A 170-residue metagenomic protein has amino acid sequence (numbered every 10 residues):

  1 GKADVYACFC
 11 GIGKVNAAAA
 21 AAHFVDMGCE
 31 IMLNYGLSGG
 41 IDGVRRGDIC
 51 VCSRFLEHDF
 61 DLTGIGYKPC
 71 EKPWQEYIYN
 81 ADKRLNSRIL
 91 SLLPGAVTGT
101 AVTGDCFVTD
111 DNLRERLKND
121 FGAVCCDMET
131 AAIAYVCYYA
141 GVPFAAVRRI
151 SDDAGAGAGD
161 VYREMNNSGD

Functional and structural regions predicted by a protein language model:
G1-N80: Metabolite-binding pocket within alpha/beta catalytic cores that recognizes anionic/polar moieties
Y6-C10, V102, V147: Active-site-proximal beta-strand elements of phosphoester/diester hydrolases
E30-N34, C125-D127, F144: Short glycine-aspartate micro-motif
G39-I41, F55-L56, T103-C106, A132 (+1 more regions): Glycine-rich beta-alpha junction loops
G64-C125, A131-V136, A140: Active-site rim beta-loop-alpha module in soluble metabolic enzymes
A140-G155, G159: Glycine-rich phosphate/pyrophosphate-binding loops and their adjacent beta-strand/loop elements at enzyme active sites
A154-D170: His/Asp/Glu-rich mid-to-C-terminal helical/loop segments that flank catalytic regions of hydrolases
